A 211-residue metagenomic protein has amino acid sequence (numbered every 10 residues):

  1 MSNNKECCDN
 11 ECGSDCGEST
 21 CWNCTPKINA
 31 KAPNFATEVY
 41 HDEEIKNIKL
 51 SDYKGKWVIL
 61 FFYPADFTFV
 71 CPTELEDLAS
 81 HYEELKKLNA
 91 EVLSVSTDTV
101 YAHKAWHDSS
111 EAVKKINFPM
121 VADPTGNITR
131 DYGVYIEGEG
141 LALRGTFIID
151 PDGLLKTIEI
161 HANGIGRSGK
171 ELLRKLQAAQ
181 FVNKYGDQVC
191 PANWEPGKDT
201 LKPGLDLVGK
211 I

Functional and structural regions predicted by a protein language model:
S2-I211: Chalcogenol-based redox active-site neighborhoods
